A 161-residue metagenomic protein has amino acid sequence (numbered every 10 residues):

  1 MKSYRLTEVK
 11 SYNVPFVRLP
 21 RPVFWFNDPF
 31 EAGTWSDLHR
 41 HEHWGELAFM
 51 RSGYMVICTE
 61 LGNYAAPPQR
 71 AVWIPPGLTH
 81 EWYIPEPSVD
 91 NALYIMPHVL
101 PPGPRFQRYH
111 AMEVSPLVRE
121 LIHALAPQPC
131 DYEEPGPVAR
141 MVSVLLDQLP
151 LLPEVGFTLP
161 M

Functional and structural regions predicted by a protein language model:
M1-M55, Y64: Generic protein-terminus/edge-of-domain signal
D28-P29, M50, L93-H98, P150: Generic beta-structure capping elements
E46, D90-M96, E113, A124: Short hydrophobic beta-strand segments that form the core of ligand-binding sensory/regulatory domains
S52, P87, R119: ATP/adenylate-binding site constellation spanning eukaryotic-like Ser/Thr protein kinases, ABC-transporter
L61-P76: Short acidic-glycine-tyrosine-enriched beta hairpin
N63, G77-Y109: Ligand-binding loop in jelly-roll beta-barrel domains
A111-M161: An amphipathic alpha-helical interaction segment
